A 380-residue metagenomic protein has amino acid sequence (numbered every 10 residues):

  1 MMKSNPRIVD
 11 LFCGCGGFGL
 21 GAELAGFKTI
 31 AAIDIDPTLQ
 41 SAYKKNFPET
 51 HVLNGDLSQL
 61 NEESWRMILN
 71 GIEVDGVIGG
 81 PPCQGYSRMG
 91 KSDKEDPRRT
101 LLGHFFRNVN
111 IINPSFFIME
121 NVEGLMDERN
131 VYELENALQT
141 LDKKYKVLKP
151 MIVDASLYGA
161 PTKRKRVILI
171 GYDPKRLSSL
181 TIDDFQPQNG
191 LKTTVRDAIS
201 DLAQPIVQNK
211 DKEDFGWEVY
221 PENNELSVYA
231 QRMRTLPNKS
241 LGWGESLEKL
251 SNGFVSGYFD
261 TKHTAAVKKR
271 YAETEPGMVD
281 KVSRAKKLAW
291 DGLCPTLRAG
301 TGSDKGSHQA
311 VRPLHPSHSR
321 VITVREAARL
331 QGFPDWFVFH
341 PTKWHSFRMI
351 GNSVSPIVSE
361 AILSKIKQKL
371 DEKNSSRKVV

Functional and structural regions predicted by a protein language model:
M2-N113, E123-D127, Y132-L134, D142: Core alpha/beta nucleotide-donor-binding catalytic domains of modification enzymes
E63-G71, Y86-M278: Class I S-adenosyl-L-methionine
G79, M119, A299: Redox-cofactor binding/interface segments in oxidoreductases and associated redox assembly factors
G80, F116, V321-V324: Short aromatic/basic micro-patch
P81-Q84, P174-K175, G302: Short glycine-rich anion-binding loops that position phosphate/pyrophosphate groups of nucleotides and phosphorylated
N224-V380: C-terminal target-recognition/interaction regions appended to catalytic cores
